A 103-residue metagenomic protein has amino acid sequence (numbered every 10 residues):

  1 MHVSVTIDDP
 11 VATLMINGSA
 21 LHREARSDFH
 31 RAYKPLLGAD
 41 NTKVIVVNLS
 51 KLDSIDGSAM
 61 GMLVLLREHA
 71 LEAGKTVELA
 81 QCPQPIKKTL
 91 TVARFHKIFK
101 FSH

Functional and structural regions predicted by a protein language model:
M1-M15: Short beta-strand/loop segment at the start of cytosolic alpha/beta domains
H2-V3, K100-H103: Short hydrophobic/aromatic patches at helix-to-coil boundaries
I16-G18, H103: Active-site donor-binding loop signature of nucleotide-sugar glycosyltransferases
A20-F99: Amphipathic alpha-helical interaction surfaces in cytosolic regulatory modules
